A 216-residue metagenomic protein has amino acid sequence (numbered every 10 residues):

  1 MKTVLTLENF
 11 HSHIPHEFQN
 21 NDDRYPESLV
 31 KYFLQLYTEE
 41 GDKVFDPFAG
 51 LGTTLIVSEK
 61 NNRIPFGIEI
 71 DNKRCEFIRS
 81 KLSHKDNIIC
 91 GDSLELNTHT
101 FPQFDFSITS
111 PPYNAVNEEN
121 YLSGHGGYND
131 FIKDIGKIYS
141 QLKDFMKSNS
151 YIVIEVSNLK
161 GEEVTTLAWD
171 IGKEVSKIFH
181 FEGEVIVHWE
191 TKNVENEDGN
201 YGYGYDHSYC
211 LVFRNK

Functional and structural regions predicted by a protein language model:
M1-K216: Class I S-adenosyl-L-methionine-dependent methyltransferase catalytic core
